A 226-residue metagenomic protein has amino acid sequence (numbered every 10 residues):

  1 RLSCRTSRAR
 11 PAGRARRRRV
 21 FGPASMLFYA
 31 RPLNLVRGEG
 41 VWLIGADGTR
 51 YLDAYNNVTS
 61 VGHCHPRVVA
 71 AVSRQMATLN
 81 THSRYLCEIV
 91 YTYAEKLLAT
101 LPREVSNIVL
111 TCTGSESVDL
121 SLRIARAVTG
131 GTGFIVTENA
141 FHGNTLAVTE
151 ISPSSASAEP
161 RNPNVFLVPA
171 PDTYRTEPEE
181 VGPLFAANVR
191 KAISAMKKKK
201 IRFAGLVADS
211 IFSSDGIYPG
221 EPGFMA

Functional and structural regions predicted by a protein language model:
R1-E39, N57, F185: Active-site-adjacent loop/helix segments that line or gate small-molecule/cofactor pockets in enzymes
G22-M26, A54-P66, I211, D215: Glycine-rich phosphate/pyrophosphate-binding beta-alpha loops
G45-A46: Short, acidic, Ser/Thr-enriched surface-loop or helix-capping motifs
R50-G131: Glycine-rich loop-to-alpha-helix module at the N-terminal edge of alpha/beta enzyme cores
Y51-Y55, P169, G205-S210: Short beta-strands and strand-loop turn motifs
N57, T78-L79, D172-R175, S210-S214: A short, flexible beta-alpha/helix-coil linker loop
K96-G205, P222-G223: PLP-dependent aspartate aminotransferase-fold enzymes
F185, I211-A226: Active-site core of PLP-dependent enzymes with the aminotransferase class I/II
